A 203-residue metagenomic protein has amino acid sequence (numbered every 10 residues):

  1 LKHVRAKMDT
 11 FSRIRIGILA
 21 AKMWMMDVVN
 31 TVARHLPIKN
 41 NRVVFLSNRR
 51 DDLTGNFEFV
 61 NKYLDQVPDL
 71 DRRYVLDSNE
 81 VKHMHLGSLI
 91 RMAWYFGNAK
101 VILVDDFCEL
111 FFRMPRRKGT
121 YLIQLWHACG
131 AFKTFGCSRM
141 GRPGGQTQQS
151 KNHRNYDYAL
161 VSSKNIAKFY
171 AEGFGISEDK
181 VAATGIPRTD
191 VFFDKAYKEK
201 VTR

Functional and structural regions predicted by a protein language model:
H3-G97, V101: N-terminal pre-catalytic "stem/leader" segment of glycosyltransferase-like enzymes
D9-V29, G130-K133, S138, Q148-R203: A nucleotide-sugar donor-handling region in carbohydrate enzymes
R49-D52, N79-V81, C108-L110, A128-A131 (+2 more regions): Short, solvent-exposed loop/turn segments at secondary-structure junctions
L53, L122-W126, F174-E178: Tryptophan-centric aromatic hotspots in well-structured domains and transmembrane helices
N61, N79-Q148: Extended catalytic core of nucleotide-activated donor transferases of GT-like folds
R73, L103, Y121-Q124, Y158-L160 (+1 more regions): Hydrophobic/aromatic beta-strand patches that form the interior of the parallel beta-sheet core in alpha/beta enzyme
